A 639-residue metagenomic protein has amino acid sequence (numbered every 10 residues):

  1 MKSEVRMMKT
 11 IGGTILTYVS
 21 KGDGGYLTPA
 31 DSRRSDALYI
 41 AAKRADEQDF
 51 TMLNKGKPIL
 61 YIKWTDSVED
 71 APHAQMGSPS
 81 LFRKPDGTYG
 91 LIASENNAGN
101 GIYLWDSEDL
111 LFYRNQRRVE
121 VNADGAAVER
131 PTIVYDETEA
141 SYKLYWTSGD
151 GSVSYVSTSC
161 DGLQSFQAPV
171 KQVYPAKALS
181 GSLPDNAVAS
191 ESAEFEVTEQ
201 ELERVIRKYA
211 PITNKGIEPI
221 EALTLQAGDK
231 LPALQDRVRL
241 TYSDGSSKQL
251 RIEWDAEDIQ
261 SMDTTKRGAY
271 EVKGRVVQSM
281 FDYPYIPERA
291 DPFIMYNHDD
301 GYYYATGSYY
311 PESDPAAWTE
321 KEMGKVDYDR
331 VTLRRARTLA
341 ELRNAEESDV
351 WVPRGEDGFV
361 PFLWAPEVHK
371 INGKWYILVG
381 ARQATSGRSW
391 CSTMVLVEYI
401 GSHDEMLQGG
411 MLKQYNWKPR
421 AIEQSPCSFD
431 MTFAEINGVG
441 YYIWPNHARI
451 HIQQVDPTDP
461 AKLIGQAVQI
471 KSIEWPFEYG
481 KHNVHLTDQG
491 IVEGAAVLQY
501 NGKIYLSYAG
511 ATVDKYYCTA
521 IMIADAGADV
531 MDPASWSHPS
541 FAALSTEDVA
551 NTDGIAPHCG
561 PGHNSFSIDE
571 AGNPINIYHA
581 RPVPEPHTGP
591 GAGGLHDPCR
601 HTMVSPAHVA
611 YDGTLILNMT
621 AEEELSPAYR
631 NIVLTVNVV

Functional and structural regions predicted by a protein language model:
M1-V639: Carbohydrate-active catalytic/glycan-binding domains of CAZyme proteins, especially the secreted or lumenal ectodomains
